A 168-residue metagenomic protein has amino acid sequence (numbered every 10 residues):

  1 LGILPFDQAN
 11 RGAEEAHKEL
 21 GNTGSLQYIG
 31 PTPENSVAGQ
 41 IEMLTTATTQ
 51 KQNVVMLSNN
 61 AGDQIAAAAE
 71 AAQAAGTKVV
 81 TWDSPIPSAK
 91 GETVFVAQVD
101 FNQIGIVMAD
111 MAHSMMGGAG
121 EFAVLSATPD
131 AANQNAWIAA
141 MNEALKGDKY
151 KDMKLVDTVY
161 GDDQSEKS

Functional and structural regions predicted by a protein language model:
L1-S168: A residue-level marker of the well-folded mature domains of exported/periplasmic proteins
